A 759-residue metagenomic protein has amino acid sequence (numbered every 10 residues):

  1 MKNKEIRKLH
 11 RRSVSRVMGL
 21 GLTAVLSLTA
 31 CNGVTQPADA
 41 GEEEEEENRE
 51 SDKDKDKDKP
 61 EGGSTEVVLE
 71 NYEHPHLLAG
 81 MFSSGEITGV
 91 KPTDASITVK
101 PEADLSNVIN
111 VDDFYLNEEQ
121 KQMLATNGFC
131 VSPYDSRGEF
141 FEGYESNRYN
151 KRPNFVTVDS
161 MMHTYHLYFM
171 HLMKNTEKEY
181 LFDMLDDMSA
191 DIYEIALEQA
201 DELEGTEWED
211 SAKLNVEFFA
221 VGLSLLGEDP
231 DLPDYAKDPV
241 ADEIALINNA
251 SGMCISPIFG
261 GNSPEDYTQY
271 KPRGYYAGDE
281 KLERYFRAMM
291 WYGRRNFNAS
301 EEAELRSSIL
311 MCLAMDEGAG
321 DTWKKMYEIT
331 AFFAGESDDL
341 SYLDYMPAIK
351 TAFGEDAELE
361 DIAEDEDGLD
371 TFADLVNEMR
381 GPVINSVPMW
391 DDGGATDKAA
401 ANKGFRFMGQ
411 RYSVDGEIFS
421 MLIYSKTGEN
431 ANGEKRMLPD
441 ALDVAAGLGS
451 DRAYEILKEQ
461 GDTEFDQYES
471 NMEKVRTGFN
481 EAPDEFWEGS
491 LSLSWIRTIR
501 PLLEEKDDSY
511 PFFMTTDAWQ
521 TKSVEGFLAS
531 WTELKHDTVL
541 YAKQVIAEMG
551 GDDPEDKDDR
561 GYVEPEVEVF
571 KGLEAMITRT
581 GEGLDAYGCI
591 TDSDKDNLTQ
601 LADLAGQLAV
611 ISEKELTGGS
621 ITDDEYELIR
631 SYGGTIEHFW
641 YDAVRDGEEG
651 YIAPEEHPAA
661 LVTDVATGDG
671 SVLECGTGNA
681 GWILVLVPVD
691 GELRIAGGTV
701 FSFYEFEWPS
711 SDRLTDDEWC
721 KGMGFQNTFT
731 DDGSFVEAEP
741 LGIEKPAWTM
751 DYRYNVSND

Functional and structural regions predicted by a protein language model:
E5-M18: Bacterial N-terminal signal peptides that target proteins for export
S13-R16, G33, S386: Detector for intrinsically disordered, low-structure N-terminal pre-sequences
S27-A30: C-terminal motif of bacterial Sec signal peptides marking the signal peptidase cleavage site
N32-A40: Bacterial lipoprotein signal-peptidase II cleavage site
D39-K59: Low-complexity, Pro/Thr/Ser/Glu-rich flexible segments characteristic of extracytoplasmic/periplasmic regions
D54-D759: Long, non-catalytic protein-protein interaction scaffolds
